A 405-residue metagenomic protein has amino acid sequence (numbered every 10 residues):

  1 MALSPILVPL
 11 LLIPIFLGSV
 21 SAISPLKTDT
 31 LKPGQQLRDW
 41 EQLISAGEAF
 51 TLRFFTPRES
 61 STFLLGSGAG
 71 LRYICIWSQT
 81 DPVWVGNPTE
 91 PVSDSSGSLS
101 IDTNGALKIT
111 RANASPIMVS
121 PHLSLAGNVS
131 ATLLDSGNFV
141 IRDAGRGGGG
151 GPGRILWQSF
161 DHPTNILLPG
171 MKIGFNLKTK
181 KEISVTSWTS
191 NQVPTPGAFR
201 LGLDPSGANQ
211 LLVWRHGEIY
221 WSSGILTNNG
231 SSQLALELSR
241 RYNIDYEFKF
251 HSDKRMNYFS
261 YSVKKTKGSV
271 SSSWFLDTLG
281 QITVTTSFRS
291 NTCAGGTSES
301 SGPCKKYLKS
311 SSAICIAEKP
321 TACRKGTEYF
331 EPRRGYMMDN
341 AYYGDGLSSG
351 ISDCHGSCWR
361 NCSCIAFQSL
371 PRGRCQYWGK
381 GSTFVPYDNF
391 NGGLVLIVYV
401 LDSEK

Functional and structural regions predicted by a protein language model:
A2-K405: Beta-rich ligand-binding surfaces for carbohydrates and other polyanions
